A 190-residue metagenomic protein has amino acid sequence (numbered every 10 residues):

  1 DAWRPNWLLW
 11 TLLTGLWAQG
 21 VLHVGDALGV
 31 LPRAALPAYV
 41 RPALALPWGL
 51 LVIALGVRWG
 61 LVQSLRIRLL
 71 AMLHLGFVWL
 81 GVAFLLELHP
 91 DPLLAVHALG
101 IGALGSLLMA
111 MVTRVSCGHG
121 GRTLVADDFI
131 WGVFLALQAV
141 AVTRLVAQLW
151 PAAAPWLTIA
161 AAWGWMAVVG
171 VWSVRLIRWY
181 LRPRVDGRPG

Functional and structural regions predicted by a protein language model:
D1-G190: Hydrophobic alpha-helical transmembrane segments of multi-pass integral membrane proteins
